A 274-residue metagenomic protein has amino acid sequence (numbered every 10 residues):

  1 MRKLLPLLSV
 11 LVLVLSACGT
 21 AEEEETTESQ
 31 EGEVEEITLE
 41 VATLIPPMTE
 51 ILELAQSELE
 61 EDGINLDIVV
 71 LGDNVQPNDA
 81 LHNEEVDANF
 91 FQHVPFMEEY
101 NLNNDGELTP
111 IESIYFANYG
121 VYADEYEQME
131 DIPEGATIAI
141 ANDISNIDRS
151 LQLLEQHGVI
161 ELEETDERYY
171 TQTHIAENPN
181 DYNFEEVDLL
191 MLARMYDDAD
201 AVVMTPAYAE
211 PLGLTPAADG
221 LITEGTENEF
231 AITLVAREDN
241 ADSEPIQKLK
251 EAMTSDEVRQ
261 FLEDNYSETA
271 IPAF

Functional and structural regions predicted by a protein language model:
L13-A17: C-terminal motif of bacterial Sec signal peptides marking the signal peptidase cleavage site
G19-E22: Bacterial signal peptide processing site
V34-P46, I64-V70, T137-I138: Short, well-ordered beta-strand elements
I68-D79, E167-R194: Short helix-initiation/N-cap motifs at beta->coil->alpha
H82-Q92, A136, V159, N180-N183 (+1 more regions): Alpha-to-beta junction loops
E99-I111, Y126, D198, V203 (+1 more regions): Ligand-binding "clamshell"
N118-E130, A231-S243: A bilobed periplasmic-binding-protein/Venus flytrap-type ligand-binding module shared by bacterial periplasmic
D148-E155, M253-A273: Periplasmic-binding protein-like
